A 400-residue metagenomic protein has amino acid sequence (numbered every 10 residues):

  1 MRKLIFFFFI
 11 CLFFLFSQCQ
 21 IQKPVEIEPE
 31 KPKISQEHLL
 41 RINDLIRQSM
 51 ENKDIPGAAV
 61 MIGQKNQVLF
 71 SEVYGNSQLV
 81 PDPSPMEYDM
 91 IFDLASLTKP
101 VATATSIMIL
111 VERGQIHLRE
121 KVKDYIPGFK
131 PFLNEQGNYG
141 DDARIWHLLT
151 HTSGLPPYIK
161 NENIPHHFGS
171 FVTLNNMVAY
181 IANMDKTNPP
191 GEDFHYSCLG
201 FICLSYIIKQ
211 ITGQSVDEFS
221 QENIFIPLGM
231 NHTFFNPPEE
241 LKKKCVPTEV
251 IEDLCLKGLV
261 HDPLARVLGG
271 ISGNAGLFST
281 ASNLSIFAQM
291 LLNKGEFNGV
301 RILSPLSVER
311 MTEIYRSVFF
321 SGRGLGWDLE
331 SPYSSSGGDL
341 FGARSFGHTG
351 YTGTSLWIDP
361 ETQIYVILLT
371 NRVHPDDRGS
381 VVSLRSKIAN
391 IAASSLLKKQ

Functional and structural regions predicted by a protein language model:
M1-L4: Positively charged n-region of N-terminal signal peptides that target proteins for export
F7-L15: Bacterial N-terminal signal peptides
L15-E28: Bacterial Sec-dependent signal peptides at the C-terminal "C-region" and cleavage site
K31-F92, Q115, P131-F132, A182-N183 (+1 more regions): Short, conserved catalytic-motif segment at the N-terminal edge
I46, V60, N66, D93-R119 (+3 more regions): Active-site SXXK
Q78, L133-R344: Short, surface-exposed loop or secondary-structure junction motifs that flank catalytic or metal-binding residues
L118-N134, I226-L228: Short, glycine/proline-biased beta-turn/loop segments that scaffold the active-site neighborhood
S345, T352-Y365: Short, surface-exposed beta-strand/loop micro-motifs that present aromatic residues
